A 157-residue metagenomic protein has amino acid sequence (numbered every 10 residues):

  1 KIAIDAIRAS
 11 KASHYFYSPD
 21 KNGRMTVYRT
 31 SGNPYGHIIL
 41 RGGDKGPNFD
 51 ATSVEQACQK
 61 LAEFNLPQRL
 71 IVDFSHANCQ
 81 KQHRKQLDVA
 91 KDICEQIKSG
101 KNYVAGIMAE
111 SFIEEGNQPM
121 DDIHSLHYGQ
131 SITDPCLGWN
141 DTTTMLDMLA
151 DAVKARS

Functional and structural regions predicted by a protein language model:
K1-F49, S53, H76-A77, K81 (+4 more regions): Active-site-facing alpha/beta catalytic cores
G36-H37, Q68-L70: Conserved active-site beta-strand-loop modules that form the wall/rim of enzyme catalytic pockets and either contain
Q59-E63: Catalytic-site microenvironment of enzymes that process N-acetyl-hexosamine-containing cell-wall polysaccharides
V72, G138: Conserved, mostly hydrophobic/aromatic
Q118-C136: Acidic, Ser/Thr-rich peripheral helices and adjacent loops at domain boundaries
M148: Nucleotide/phosphate-binding sheet-loop regions of phosphoryl- and nucleotidyl-transfer enzymes
D151-S157: Generic C-terminal helix-cap and adjacent flexible tail
